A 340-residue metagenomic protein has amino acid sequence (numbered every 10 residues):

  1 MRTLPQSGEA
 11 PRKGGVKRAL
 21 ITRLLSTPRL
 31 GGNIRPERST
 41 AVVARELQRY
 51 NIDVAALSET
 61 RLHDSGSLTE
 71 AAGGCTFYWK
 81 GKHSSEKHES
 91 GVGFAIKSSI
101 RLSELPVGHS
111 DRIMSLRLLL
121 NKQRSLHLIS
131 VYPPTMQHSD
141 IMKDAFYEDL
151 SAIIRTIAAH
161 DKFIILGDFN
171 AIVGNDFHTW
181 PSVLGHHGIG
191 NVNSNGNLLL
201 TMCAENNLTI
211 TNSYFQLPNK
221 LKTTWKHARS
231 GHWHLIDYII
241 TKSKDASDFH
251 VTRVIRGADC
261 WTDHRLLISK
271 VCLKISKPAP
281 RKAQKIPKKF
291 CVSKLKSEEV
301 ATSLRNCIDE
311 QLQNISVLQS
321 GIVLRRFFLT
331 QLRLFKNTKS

Functional and structural regions predicted by a protein language model:
M1-S340: A shared catalytic/ligand-binding motif for oxyanion handling
